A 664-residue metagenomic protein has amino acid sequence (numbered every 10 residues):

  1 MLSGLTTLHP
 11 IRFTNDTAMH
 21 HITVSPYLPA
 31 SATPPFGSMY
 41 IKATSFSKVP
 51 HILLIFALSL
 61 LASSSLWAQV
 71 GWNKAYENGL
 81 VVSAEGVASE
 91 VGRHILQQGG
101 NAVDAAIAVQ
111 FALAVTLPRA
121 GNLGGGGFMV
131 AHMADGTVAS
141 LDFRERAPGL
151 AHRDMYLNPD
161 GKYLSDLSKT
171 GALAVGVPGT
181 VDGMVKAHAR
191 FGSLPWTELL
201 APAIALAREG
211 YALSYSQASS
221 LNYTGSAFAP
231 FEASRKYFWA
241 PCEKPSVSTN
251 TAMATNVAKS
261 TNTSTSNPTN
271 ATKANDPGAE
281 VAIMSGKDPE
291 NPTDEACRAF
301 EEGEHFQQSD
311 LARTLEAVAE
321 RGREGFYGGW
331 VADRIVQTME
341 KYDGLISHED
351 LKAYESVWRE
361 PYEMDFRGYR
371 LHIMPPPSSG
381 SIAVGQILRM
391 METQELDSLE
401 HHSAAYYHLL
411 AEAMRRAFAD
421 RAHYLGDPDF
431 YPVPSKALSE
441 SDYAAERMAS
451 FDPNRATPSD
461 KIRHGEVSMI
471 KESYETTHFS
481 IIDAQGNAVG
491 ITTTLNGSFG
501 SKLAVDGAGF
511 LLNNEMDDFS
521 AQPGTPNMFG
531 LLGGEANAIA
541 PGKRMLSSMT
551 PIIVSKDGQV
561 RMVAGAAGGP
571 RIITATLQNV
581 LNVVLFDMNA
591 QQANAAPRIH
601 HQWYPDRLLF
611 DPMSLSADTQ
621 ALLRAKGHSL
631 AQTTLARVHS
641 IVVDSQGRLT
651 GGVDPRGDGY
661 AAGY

Functional and structural regions predicted by a protein language model:
G4-H51, E243-R298: Intrinsically disordered, low-complexity terminal tails and inter-domain linkers enriched for S/T/G/P/D/E
P50-S65: Bacterial N-terminal signal peptides
Q69-E90, H94, A102-V103, I107-A254 (+6 more regions): Noncatalytic scaffold domains of N-terminal-nucleophile
V115-S140, L345-S347, A488-K556, F586 (+1 more regions): Active-site rim segments in enzyme catalytic domains, especially the processed small/beta chain of N-terminal
C242, T393-L495, A504-A508, P523-G524: Internal maturation/activation junctions in enzymes
W358, S473-T476, S498, S547-M549: Short, small/polar residue-rich loop motifs at catalytic or cofactor-binding pockets
K543, T576, L585-T633: Extended C-terminal subregions enriched in glycine
